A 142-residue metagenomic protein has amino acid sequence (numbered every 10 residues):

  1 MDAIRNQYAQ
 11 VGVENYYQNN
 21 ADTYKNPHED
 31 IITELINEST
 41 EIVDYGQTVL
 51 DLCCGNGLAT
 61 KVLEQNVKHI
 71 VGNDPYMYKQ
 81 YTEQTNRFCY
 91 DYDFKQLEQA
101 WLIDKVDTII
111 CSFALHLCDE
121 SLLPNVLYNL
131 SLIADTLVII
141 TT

Functional and structural regions predicted by a protein language model:
M1-V43: Class I SAM-dependent methyltransferase Rossmann-like catalytic core, especially the SAM/SAH-binding loop
H28-L35, Q47, T60-Q65, Q80-T82 (+1 more regions): Non-catalytic substrate-recognition and accessory regions of acyl/acetyltransferase enzymes
V43-D44, L102-D104: Glycine-rich phosphate-binding loop signature in dinucleotide/nucleotide-binding domains
Q47, K68, D107, D135: Conserved acidic residues
L50, C54-Q99: Class I SAM-dependent methyltransferase SAM/SAH-binding core
D107-S121: A short SAM/SAH-binding and catalytic strip from SAM-dependent methyltransferases
L117-N129, I133: A short, conserved alpha-helix within the catalytic core of class I
A134-T142: Conserved beta-strand signature within the Rossmann-like core of class I S-adenosyl-L-methionine
